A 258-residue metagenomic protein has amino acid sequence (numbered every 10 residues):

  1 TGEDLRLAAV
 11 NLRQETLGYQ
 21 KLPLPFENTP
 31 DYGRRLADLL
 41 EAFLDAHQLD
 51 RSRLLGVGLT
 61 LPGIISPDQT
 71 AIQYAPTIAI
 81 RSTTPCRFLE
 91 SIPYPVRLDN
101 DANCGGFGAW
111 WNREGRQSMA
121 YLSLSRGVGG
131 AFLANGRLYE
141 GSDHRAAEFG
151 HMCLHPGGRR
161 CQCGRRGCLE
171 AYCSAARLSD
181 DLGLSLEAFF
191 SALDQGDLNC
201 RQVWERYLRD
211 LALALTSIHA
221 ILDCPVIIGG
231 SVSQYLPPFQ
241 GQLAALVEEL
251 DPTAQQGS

Functional and structural regions predicted by a protein language model:
T1-E3: N-terminal helix-turn-helix/winged-helix DNA-binding helices and compositionally similar short basic alpha-helical
R6-V10, A131: Conserved hydrophobic/aromatic positions in well-ordered beta-strands
L12-R13, D68, A134-N135: Short, ordered coil/turn segments that flank beta-strands lining enzyme active or ligand-binding pockets
T16-A120, P238-T253: Glycine-rich phosphate-binding loop and adjoining helix at the ATP-binding site of ATP-dependent phosphoryl-transfer
G18-L22, E27-Y32, C86, Y94-N199: Glycine/GP-enriched mid-protein hinge/lid loop-to-helix segment characteristic of carbohydrate kinases
P30-D50, L169-A171, R177-P237: Adenine-nucleotide phosphate-binding core of ATP-dependent small-molecule kinases
L61, L124-R126, G230-S231: Short secondary-structure boundary segments
